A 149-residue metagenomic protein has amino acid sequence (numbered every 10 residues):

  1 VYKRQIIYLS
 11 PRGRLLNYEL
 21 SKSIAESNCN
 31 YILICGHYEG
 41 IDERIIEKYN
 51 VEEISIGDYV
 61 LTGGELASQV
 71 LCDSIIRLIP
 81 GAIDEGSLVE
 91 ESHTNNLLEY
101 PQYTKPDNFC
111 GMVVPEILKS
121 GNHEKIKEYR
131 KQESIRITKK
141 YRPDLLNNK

Functional and structural regions predicted by a protein language model:
V1-Y2: Short, small-residue-biased leader/transition segments that mark boundaries at the very start of proteins
I7-S10, L33-C35: Short beta-strand segments
P11-R14, H37-E39: Short glycine-rich anion-binding loops that position phosphate/pyrophosphate groups of nucleotides and phosphorylated
Y18-S23: Short glycine-cluster motifs
N28-I32: Loop/turn-to-beta-strand initiation segments
I41, I45-E91: Structured adenosyl-cofactor binding patch, chiefly the S-adenosyl-L-methionine
L66, L78-E116: Internal, active-site/partner-interface "lid" segment
P106-K149: SAM-dependent methyltransferases
